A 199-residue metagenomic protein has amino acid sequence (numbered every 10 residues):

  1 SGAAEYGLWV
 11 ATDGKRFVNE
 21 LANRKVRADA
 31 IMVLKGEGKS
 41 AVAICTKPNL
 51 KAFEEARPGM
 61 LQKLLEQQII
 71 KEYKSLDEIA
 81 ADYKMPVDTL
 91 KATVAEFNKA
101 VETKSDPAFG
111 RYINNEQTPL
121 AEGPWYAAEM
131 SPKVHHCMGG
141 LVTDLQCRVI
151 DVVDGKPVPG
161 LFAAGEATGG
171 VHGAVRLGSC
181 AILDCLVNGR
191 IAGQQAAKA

Functional and structural regions predicted by a protein language model:
S1-A4, Q67, G155, P159 (+1 more regions): Alpha-helix capping and helix-loop boundary segments enriched in small/acidic/polar residues
S1-M85, T89: An anion/pyrophosphate-binding glycine-rich loop and adjacent beta-alpha core in soluble alpha-beta enzymes
T12-D13, L145, V187: Short, ordered coil/turn segments that flank beta-strands lining enzyme active or ligand-binding pockets
A41-C45, L76-A80, K91-A95, L183-A197: Predominant activation on well-ordered alpha-helical scaffold segments within soluble catalytic domains
T89-V175: A glycine-rich dinucleotide-binding beta-alpha-beta segment and adjacent secondary-structure elements that constitute
A128, T168-A199: A conserved FAD-binding loop/helix module that cradles the flavin
